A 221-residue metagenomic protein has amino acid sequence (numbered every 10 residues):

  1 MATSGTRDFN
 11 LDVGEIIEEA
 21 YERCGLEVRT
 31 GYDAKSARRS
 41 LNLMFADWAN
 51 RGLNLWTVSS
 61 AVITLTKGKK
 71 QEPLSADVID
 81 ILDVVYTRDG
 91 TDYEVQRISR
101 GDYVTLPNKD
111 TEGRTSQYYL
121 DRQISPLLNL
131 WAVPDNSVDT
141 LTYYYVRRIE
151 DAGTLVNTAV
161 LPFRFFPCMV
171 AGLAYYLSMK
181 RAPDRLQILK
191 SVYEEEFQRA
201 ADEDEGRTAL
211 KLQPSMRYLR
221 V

Functional and structural regions predicted by a protein language model:
M1-V221: Glycine-enriched, solvent-exposed interface loops adjoining structured elements
